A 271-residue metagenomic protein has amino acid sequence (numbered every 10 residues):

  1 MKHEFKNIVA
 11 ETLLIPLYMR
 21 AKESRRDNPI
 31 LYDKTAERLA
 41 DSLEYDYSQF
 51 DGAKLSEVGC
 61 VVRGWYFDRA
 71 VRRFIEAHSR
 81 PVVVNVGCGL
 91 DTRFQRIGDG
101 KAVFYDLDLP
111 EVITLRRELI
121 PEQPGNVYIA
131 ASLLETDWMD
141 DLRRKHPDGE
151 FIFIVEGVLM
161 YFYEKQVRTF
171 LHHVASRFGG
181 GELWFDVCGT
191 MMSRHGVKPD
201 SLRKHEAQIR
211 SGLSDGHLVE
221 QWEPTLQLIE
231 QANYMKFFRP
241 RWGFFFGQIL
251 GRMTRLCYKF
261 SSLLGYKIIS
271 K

Functional and structural regions predicted by a protein language model:
M1-V84, C88-A131, D141-L142: Rossmann-like AdoMet
D137-D148: Short amphipathic alpha-helix with an adjacent loop that forms part of the alpha/beta core around
D137-M139, Y161-H173, G179: A short, conserved alpha-helix within the catalytic core of class I
F151-E156, V167: A short beta-strand submotif of the Rossmann-like class I SAM-dependent methyltransferase core that lines
I152, R177-T190: Conserved beta-strand signature within the Rossmann-like core of class I S-adenosyl-L-methionine
T190-A207: Short, glycine-/aromatic-enriched active-site segment of Class I SAM-dependent methyltransferases
E206-K236: Short alpha-helix
F237, R241-K271: Core SAM-dependent methyltransferase catalytic element
